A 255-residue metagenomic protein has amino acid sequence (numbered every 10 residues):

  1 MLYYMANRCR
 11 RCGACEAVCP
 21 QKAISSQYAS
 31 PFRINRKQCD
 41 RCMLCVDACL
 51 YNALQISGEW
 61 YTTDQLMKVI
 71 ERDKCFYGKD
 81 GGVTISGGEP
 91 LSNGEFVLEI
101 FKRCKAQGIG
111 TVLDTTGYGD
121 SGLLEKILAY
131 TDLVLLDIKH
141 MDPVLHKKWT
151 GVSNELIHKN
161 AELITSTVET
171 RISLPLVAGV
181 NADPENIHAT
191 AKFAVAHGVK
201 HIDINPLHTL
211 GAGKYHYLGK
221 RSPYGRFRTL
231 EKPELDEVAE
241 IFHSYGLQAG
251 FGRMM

Functional and structural regions predicted by a protein language model:
M1-A14, F32-R41: N-terminal pre-triad scaffold of radical SAM enzymes
A14-I34, L44-W60: Iron-sulfur cluster-binding cysteine motifs and their immediate structural context in ferredoxin-like electron-transfer
K22, N52, A106-Q107, Y245: Conserved dinucleotide-binding and phosphotransfer motif residues
S57, N205-L207, G252-M254: Conserved beta-strand termini and adjacent loop/short-helix elements that scaffold enzyme active sites in alpha/beta
D64-Y217: Conserved AdoMet/S-adenosylmethionine-binding subsite of the radical SAM
E185-H197, K214, P233-M255: C-terminal accessory regions of radical SAM enzymes
H216-G225: Short glycine/proline- and charge-enriched loop/turn segments that cap or connect secondary-structure elements
Y224-E234: Short, flexible active-site recognition loops that position polar ligands and cofactors
